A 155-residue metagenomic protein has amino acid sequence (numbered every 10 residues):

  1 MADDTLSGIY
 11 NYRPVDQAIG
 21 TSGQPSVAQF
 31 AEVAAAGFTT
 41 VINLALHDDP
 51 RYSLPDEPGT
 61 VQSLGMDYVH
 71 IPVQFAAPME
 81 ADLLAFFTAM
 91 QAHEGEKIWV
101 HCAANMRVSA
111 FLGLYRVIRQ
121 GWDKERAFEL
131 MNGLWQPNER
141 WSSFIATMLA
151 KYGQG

Functional and structural regions predicted by a protein language model:
M1-W99, A110-G155: Cys-dependent protein tyrosine phosphatase-like superfamily
C102: Short cysteine clusters
N105: Substrate/cofactor-recognition hotspot
